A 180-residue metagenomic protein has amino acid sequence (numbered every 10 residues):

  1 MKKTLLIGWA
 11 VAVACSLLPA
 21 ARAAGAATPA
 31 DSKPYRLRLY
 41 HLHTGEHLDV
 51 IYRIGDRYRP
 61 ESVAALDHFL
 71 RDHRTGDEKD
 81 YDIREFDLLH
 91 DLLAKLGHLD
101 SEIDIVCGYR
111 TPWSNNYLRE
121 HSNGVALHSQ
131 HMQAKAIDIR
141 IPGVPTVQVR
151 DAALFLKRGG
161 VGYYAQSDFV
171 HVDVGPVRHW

Functional and structural regions predicted by a protein language model:
M1-W9, C15-L18: N-terminal export leaders
S16-V50, G55-V63, D67, P176: Intrinsically disordered, low-complexity, Pro/Ser/Thr/Asn/Gly/Ala-rich spacer/linker segments adjacent to signal
Y35, Y40, H121-W180: Catalytic cores and adjacent binding grooves of peptidoglycan-active enzymes
E46, H98-I103, K157-G160, D168: Loop/turn elements at helix/coil->beta-strand transitions in domains of secreted/extracellular proteins
I54-V106: Active-site acidic/histidine clusters and adjacent loop/turn architecture that either coordinate catalytic ions
V63, F86-L93, N115, R119 (+1 more regions): Extracytoplasmic/secreted envelope proteins and their assembly/folding machinery, especially bacterial periplasmic
G108-S114: Short, internal active-site loops enriched in acidic
